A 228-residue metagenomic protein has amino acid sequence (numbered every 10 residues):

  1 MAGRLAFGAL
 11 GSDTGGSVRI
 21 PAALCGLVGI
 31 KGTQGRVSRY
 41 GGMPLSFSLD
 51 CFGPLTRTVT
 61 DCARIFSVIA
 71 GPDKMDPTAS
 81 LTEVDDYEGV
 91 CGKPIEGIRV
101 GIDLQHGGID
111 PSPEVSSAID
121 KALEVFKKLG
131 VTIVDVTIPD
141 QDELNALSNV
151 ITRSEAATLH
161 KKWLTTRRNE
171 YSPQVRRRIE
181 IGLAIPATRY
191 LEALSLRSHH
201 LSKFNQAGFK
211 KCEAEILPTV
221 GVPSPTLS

Functional and structural regions predicted by a protein language model:
M1-A23, L55-V59, F66: Active-site-proximal alpha-helical scaffold in enzymes
F7-G11, G29, E215: Short glycine-aspartate micro-motif
L27-T33, V37, F52, I65-M75 (+8 more regions): Change "in soluble alpha/beta enzymes" to "in soluble alpha/beta proteins
K31-S117, D140: A short helix-breaking turn/cap at a secondary-structure junction
T78-T82, S148, W163, L191-E192 (+1 more regions): Short, surface-exposed loop/helix-turn segments at secondary-structure junctions that function as lids/hinges flanking
G89, P94-L104, V150-N205, P218-T219: Short helix-loop capping/hinge segments that flank enzyme active sites or metal/cofactor-binding pockets
P113-T137, H160-T166, Y190, L194-C212: Acyltransferase
F209, A214-S228: An extended, acidic, His-containing surface patch that forms the Zn2+-binding/catalytic region of metallohydrolases
